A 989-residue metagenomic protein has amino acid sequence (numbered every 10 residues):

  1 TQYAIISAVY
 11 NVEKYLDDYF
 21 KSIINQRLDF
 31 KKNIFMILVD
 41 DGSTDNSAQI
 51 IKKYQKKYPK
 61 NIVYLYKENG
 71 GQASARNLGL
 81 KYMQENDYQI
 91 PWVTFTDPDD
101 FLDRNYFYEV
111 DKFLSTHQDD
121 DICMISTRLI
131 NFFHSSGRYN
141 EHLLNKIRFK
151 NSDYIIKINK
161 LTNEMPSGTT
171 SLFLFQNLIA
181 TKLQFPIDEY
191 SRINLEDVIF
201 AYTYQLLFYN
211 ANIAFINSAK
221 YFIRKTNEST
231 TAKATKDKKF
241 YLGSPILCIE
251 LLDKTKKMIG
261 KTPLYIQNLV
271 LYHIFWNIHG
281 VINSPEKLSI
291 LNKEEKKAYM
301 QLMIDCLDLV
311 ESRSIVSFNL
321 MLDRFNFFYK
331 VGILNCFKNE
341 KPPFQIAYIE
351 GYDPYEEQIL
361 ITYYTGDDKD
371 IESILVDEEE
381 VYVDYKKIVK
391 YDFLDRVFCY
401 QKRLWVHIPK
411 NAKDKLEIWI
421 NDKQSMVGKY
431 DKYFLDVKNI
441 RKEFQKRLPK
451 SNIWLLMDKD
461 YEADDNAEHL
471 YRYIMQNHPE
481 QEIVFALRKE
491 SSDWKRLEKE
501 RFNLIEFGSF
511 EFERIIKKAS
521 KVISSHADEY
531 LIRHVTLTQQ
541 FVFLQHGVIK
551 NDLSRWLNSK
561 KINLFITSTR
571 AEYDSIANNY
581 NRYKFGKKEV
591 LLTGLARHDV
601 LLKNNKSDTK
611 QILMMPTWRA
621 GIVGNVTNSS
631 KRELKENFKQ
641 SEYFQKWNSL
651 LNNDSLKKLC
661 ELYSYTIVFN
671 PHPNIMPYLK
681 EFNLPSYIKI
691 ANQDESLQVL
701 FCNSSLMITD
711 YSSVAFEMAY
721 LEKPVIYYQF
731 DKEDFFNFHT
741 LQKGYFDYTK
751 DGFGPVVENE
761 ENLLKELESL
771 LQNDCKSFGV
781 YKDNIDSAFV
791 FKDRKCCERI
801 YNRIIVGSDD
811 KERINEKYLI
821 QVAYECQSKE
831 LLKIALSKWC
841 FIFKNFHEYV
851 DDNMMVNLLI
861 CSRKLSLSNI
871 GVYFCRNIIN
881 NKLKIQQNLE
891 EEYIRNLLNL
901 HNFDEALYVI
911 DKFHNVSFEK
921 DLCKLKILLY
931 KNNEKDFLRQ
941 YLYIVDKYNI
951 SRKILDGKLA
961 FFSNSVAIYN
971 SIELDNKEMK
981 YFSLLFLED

Functional and structural regions predicted by a protein language model:
V12-Q26: Short, well-formed alpha-helical segments that are part of the catalytic scaffolds of diverse glycosyltransferases
D40-Q49, G71: A conserved acidic beta->alpha catalytic loop
K67-D87: Glycine-rich, basic loop-to-helix element that forms the pyrophosphate-binding segment of sugar-nucleotide handling
F101, N105-L143: Conserved donor NDP-sugar-binding/catalytic core segment of glycosyltransferases
I155-K238, G243-S244: Conserved nucleotide-sugar donor-binding catalytic segment
K261, D464-H478, A596-E681, V757: Conserved catalytic-core segment of nucleotide-activated headgroup transferases in glycan assembly
E443-R447, S451-L601, L859: Active-site and donor-binding regions of nucleotide-sugar-utilizing enzymes
K587, F682, S713-A788: Catalytic binding pocket for nucleotide-activated donors in carbohydrate/polymer assembly enzymes
